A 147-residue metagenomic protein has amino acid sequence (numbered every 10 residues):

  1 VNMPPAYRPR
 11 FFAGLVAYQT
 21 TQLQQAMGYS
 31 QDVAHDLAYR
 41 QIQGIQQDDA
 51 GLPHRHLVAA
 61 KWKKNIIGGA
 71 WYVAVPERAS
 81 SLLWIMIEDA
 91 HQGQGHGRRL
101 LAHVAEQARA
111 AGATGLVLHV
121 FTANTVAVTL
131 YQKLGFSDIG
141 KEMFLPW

Functional and structural regions predicted by a protein language model:
N2-L83, E88, L101, Q107 (+1 more regions): Acetyl-CoA-dependent GNAT
E88-Q92, V117-V128, F144-W147: Conserved beta-strand-loop-alpha-helix junction that forms the acyl-donor binding cleft
H91, G95-H103: Conserved acetyl-CoA pyrophosphate-binding loop and the N-cap/start of the following alpha-helix in GNAT-like
A108-H119: Conserved GNAT acetyl-CoA-binding A-motif
Y131, F136: Conserved active-site tyrosine of GNAT-family acetyltransferases
D138-G140: A secondary-structure capping/hinge motif
